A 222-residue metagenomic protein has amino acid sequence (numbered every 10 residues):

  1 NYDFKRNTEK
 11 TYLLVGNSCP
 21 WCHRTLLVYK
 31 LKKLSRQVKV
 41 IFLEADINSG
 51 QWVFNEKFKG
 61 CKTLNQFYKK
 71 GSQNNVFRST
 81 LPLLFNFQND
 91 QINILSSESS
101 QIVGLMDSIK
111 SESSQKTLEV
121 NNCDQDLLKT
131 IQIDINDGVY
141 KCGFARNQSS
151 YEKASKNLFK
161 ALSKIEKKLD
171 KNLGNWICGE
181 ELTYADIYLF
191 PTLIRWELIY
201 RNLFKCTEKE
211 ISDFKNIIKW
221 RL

Functional and structural regions predicted by a protein language model:
Y2-G50: Local sequence-structure signature of Cys/Sec-based thiol-disulfide redox active-site neighborhoods
T8-E9, Q51, E56, Q148 (+1 more regions): Domain-scale activation on soluble regions of proteins
K10-Y12, Q37-V40, P82-L83, Q91-I94 (+1 more regions): Beta-sheet entry/capping signal
V15-P20, E44, Y68, F85-D90 (+3 more regions): Short, flexible loop/turn elements at secondary-structure junctions
K32-K39, K70, C206-T207, R221: Non-catalytic interaction surface on structured domains
V40-A45, R78-F87, V120-N122: Short, glycine/charge-rich beta-strand/loop segments that flank catalytic centers and engage negatively charged groups
V53, K57-F87: Structural micro-motif
V76-T80, I94-E98, G104-S111, Q115-L222: GST-like fold's C-terminal all-alpha helical module
